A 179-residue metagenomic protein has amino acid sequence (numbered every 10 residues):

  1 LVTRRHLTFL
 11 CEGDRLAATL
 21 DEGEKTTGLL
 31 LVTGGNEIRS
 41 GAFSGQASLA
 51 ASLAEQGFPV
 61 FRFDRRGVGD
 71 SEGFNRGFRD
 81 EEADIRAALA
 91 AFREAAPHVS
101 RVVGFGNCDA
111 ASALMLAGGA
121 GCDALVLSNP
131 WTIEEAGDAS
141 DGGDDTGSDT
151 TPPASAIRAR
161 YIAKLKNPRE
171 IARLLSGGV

Functional and structural regions predicted by a protein language model:
L1-T27: N-terminal cap/lid segment of alpha/beta-hydrolase-fold proteins
G23-D64: Short, surface-exposed "cap/lid" segments of acyl-processing enzymes
N36, R65-G69, T132: Alpha/beta-hydrolase active-site loop signature
L53, A117-G118: Aromatic pocket-lining residues of Rossmann-like dinucleotide-binding sites
V68-H98: Catalytic nucleophile-loop/oxyanion-hole region of alpha/beta-hydrolase and closely related hydrolase-like folds
A96-N107: Alpha/beta-hydrolase fold nucleophile elbow
F105-L116: Glycine-rich nucleophile elbow surrounding the catalytic serine of serine-hydrolase chemistry
G121-V179: The alpha/beta-hydrolase serine catalytic core
